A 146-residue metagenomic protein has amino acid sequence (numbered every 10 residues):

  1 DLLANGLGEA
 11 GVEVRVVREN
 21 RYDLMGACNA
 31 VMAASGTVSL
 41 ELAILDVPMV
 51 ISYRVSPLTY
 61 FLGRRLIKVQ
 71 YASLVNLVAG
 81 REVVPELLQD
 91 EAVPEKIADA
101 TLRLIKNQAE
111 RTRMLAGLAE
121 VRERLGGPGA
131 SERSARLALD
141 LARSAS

Functional and structural regions predicted by a protein language model:
D1-S146: Nucleotide-activated sugar donor-binding and catalytic core shared by glycosyltransferases and related lipid-linked
